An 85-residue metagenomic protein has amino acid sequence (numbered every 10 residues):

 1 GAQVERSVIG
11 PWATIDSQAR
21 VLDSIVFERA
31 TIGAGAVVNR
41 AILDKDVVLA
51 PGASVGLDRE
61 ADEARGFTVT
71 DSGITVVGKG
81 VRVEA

Functional and structural regions predicted by a protein language model:
G1-A85: Left-handed beta-helix
